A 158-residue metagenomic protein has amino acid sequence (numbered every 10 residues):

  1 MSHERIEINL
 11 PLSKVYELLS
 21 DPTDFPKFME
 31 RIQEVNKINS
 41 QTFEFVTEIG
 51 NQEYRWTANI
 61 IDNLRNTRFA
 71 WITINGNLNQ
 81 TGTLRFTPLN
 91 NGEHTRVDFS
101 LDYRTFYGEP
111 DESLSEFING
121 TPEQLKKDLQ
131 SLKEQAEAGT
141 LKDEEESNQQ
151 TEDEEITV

Functional and structural regions predicted by a protein language model:
M1-R5, T42, R55, R68 (+2 more regions): Intrinsic-disorder/low-complexity, polar/charged segments enriched in Ser/Thr/Lys/Arg/Asp/Glu/Gln
M1-T42, E155-V158: Hydrophobic ligand-binding cavity/cleft-lining segments
L10-L12, I49-Y54, D62-L64, P88-N90 (+1 more regions): Beta-strand elements of well-folded, non-transmembrane domains
V15-L19, F25, F43, I60 (+3 more regions): Hydrophobic pocket/interface hotspot
V35-T57: Generic amphipathic, hydrophobic interface segment in small proteins and small subunits
N36, I61, R85-T87: Conserved positions in beta-strands of structured domains
K37-E44, N63-W71: Short, hydrophobic/aromatic-rich segments at coil-to-beta transitions
I74-K127, S131-E134, A138, D143-Q150 (+1 more regions): Beta-strand/loop substructures that line and gate deep hydrophobic ligand-binding cavities in soluble
